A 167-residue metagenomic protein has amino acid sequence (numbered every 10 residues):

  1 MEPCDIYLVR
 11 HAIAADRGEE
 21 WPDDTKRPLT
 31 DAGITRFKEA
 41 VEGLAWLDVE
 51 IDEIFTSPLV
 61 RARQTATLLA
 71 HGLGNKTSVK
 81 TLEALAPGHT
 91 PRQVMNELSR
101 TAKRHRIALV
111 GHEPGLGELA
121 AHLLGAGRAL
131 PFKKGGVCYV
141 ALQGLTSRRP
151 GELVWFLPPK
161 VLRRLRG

Functional and structural regions predicted by a protein language model:
E2-E83, H89, L116, G127-A129: Active-site-proximal alpha-helix that buttresses catalytic centers in soluble enzyme cores
I6, K103-G111: Generic beta-sheet signal
L47-V49, R100-H105: Glycine-rich phosphate-binding loop signature in dinucleotide/nucleotide-binding domains
L68-G72, E97, L119-H122, L142-Q143: Alpha-helical structural signal in soluble globular domains
L85-L98: Short alpha-helix plus adjacent loop in nuclease-associated cores
E113-H122, R164-G167: Extended, charge-rich low-complexity interaction segments
L124-E152, F156-P159: Domain-level recognition of soluble alpha/beta enzyme cores, biased toward histidine phosphatases/phosphomutases
